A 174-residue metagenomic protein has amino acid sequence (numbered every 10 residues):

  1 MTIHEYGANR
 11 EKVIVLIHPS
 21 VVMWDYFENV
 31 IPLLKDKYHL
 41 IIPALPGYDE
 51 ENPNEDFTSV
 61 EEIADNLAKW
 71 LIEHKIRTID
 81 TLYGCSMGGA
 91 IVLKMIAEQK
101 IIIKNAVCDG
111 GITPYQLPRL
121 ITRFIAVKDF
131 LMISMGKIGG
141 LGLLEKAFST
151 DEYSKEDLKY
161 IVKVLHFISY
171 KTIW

Functional and structural regions predicted by a protein language model:
Y6-P53: Conserved HGGG/HGGXW glycine-rich cap/lid loop of the alpha/beta-hydrolase fold
V13, H39, I79-T81, I103-N105: Structural signature of beta-strand start/N-cap positions in the alpha/beta core of ABC transporter nucleotide-binding
N29, K94-E98: Active-site signature of alpha/beta-hydrolase-fold catalytic machinery across serine- and Asp/Cys-nucleophile hydrolases
I41-Y83: Active-site loop/oxyanion-hole signature of alpha/beta-hydrolase fold enzymes
L45-G47, M87, G111: Active-site loop/turn elements of alpha/beta-hydrolase fold enzymes, especially the short glycine-/histidine-rich
G84-V92: Gly/Ala-rich beta-loop-alpha elbow adjacent to hydrolase catalytic centers
A97, I103-M135: Flexible "cap/lid" loop of the alpha/beta hydrolase fold
L117-R119, K137-W174: Conserved alpha/beta-hydrolase catalytic His-Asp/Glu region
